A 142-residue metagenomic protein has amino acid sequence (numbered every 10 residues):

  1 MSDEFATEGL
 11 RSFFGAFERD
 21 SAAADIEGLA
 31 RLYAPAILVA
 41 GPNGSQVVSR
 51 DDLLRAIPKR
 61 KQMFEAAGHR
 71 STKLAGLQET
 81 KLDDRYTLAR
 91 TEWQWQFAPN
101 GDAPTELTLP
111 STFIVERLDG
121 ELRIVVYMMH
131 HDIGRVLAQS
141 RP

Functional and structural regions predicted by a protein language model:
M1-P35, S140-P142: Short, low-complexity N-terminal intrinsically disordered segments enriched in polar/charged residues
T7, I26-E79, R85: A solvent-exposed, acidic/Ser-Thr-rich amphipathic alpha-helical stretch
A36, R90-A98: Generic short beta-strand segments
A40, A89-R90, V125: Beta-strand residues in well-ordered beta-sheet regions across diverse protein folds
V48, Q96-A98, D132-V136: A short local loop/turn or secondary-structure capping micro-motif enriched for an aromatic residue
L53, L74-T80, W93-W95, P110-E116: Hydrophobic/aromatic beta-strand elements that line small-molecule binding cavities or substrate pockets in beta-rich
E106-R141: Short beta-strand edge/turn micro-motifs at domain boundaries
